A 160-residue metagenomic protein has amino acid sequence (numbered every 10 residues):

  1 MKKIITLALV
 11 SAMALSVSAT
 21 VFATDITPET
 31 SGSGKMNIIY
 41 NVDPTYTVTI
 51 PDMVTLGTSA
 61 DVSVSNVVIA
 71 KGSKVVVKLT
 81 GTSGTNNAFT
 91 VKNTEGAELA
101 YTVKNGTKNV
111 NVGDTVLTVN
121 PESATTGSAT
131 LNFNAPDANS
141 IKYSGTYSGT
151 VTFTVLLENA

Functional and structural regions predicted by a protein language model:
K2-A23: Sec-dependent N-terminal signal peptides of Gram-positive bacterial secreted proteins and lipoproteins
F22-G96, L117-A160: N-terminal small/polar-rich segments of proteins
N87-N111: A surface/secretory-pathway sequence property marking extracellular, secreted, or lumenal proteins enriched
N109-V119: Short, solvent-exposed S/T- and G/P-enriched segments that are highly enriched in secreted/extracellular and lumenal
